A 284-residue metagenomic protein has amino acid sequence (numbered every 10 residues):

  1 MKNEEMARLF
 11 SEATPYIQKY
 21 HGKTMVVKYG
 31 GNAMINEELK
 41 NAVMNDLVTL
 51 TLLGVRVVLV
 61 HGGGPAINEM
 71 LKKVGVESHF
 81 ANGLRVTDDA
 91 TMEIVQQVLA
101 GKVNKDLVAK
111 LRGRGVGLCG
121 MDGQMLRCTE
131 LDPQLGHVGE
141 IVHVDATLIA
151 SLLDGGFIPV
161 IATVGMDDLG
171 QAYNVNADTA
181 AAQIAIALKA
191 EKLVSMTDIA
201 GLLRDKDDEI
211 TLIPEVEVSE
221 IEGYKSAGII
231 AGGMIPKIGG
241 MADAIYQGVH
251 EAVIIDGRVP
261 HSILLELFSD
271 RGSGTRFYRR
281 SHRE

Functional and structural regions predicted by a protein language model:
M1-R258, L265, R271, Y278-E284: Nucleotide/pyrophosphate-binding catalytic subdomain
